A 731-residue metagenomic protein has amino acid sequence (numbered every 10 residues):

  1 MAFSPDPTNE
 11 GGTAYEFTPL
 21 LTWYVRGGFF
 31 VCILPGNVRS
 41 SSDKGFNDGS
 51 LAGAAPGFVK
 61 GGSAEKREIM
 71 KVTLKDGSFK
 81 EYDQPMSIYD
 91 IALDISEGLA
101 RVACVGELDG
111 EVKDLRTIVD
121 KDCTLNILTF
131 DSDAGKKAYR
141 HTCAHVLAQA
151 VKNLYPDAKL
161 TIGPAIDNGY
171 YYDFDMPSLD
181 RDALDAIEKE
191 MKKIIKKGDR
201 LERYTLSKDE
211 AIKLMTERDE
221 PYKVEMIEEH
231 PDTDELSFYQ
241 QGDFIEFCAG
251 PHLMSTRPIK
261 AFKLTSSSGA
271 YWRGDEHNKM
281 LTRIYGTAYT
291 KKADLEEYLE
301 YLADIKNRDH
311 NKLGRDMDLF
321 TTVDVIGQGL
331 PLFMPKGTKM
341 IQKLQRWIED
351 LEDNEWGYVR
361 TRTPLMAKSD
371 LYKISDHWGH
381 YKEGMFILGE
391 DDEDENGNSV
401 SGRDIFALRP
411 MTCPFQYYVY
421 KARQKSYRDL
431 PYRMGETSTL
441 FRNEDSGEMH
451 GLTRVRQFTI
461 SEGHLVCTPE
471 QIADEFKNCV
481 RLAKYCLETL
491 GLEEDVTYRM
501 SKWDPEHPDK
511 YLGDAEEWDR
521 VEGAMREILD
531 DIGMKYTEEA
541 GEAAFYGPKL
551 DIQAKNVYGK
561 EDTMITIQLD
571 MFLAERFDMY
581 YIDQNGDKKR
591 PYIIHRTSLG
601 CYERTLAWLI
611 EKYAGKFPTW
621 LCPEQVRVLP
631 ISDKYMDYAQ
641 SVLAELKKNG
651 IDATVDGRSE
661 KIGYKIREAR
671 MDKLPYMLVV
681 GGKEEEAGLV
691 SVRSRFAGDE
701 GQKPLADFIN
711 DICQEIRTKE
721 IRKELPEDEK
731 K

Functional and structural regions predicted by a protein language model:
S4, S40-S42, S50, S63: Serine residues within intrinsically disordered or low-complexity segments
N9, A14-L21, R26-F29, S41-S42 (+1 more regions): N-terminal amphipathic/hydrophobic targeting modules at extreme N-termini, encompassing cleavable Sec/SRP-type signal
N47-G53, F58-I69: Short, Lys/Arg-enriched N-terminal segments with co-localized hydrophobic residues within the first ~10-30 amino acids
E65-T142, V146-K159, D167-G169, D173-K731: NTP/phosphate- and nucleic-acid-binding module
P164: Structural signature of FAD isoalloxazine-binding scaffolds in flavoprotein oxidoreductases
